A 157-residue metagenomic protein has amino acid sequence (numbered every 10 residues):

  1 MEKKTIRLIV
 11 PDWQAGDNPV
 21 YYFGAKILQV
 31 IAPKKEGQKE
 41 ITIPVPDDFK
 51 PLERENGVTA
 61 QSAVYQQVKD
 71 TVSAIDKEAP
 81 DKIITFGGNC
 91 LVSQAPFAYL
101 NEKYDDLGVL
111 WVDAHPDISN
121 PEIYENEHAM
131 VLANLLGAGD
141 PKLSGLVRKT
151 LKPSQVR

Functional and structural regions predicted by a protein language model:
E2-R157: Conserved alpha-helical scaffold segments that buttress catalytic/binding sites
